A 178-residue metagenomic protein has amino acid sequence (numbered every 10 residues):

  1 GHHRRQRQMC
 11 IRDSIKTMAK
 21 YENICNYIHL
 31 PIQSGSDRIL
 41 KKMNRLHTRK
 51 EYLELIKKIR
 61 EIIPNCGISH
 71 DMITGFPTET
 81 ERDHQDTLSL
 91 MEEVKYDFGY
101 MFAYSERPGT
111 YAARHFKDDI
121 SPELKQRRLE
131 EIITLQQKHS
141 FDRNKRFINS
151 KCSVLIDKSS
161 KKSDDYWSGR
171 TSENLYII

Functional and structural regions predicted by a protein language model:
G1-I11: Single conserved hydrophobic/aromatic residue that forms the stacking wall/gate of nucleotide- or nucleobase-binding
R4-R5, A19-Y21: Glycine/alanine-rich phosphate-binding loops at beta-alpha junctions
Q8, I73-F76, N149-L155: A glycine-rich phosphate-binding loop feature that marks nucleotide/adenosyl-phosphate handling sites
R12-A19: Distinct, well-ordered alpha-helical segments
N23-S34, R49-T110, E131-D142: Conserved C-terminal portion of the radical SAM core fold that forms the substrate/S-adenosylmethionine-binding
S36-K42, G109-F116: A short acidic, helix-capping loop that chelates divalent metal ions and anchors anionic groups
R114-I178: Terminal RNA-binding accessory module
